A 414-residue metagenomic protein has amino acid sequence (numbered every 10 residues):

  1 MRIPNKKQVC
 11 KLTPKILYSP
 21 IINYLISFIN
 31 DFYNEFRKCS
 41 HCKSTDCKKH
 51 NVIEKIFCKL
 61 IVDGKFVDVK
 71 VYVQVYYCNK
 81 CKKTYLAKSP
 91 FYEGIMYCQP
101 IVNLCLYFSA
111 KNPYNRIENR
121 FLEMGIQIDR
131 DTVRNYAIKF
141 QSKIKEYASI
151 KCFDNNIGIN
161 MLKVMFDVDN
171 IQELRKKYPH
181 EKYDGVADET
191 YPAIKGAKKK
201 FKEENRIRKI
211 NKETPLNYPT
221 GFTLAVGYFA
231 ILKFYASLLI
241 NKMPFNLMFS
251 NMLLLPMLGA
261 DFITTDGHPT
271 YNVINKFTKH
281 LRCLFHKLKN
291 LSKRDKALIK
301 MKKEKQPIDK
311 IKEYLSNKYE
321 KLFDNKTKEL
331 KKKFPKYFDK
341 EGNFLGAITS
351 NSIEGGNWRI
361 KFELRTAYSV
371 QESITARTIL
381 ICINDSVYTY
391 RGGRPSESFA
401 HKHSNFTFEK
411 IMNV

Functional and structural regions predicted by a protein language model:
M1-R37: N-terminal alpha-helical interaction blocks
R2-K7, Y18, L255-S396, H403-S404 (+1 more regions): Extended amphipathic alpha-helical interaction segments
D31-K38, V71-Q74, A110: Short metal-coordination and nucleic-acid-contact micro-motifs, chiefly zinc-binding Cys/His arrays
C39-C42, C78: Short cysteine-rich clusters marking metal-coordination/redox-active sites
K48-Y107: Basic, short loop/linker segments at the boundary and entry of helix-turn-helix/winged-helix-like folds
A110-L122: Short, charged amphipathic recognition helices of the HTH superfamily and cognate SANT/SANTA-like modules
L122-N135: Short, basic interhelical loop/turn and adjoining N-cap of the next helix at nucleic-acid- or acidic-partner-contacting
T132-F262, P269: RNase H-like nuclease fold core
